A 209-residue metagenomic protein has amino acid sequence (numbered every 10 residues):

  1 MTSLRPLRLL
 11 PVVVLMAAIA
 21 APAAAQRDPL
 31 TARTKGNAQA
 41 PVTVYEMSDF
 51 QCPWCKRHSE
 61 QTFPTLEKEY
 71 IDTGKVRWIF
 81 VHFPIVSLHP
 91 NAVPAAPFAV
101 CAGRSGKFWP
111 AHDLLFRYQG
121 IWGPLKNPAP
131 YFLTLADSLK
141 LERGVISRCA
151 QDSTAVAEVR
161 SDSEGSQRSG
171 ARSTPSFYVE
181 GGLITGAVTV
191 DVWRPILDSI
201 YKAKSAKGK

Functional and structural regions predicted by a protein language model:
M1-P6: N-terminal secretory signal peptides that target proteins for export/translocation
R8-A20: Bacterial N-terminal signal peptides
A21-A25: Sec/Tat signal peptide C-region and signal peptidase I cleavage site
Q26-L30, A157-R160: Short gly/ser/thr-rich secondary-structure transition/capping motifs
R27-V42, Y70: A short beta-strand-turn-helix
A40, S48-D137, S169, S199 (+1 more regions): Structural alpha/beta surface segment adjacent to cysteine/selenocysteine redox centers across thiol/disulfide enzymes
V44, A111, I146: Divalent metal-coordination and catalytic microenvironments
D49, E60-F63, L133-K209: C-terminal cap of thioredoxin/glutaredoxin-like
